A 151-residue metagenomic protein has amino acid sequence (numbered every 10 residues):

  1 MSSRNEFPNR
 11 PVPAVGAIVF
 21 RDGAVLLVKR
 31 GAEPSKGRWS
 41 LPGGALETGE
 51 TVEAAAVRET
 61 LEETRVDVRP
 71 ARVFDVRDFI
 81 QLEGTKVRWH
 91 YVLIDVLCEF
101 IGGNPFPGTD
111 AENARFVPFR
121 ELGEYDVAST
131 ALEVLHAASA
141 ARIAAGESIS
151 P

Functional and structural regions predicted by a protein language model:
S2-V25, L97: Conserved N-terminal beta-strand and adjoining loop/helix that marks the start of the Nudix/MutT-like hydrolase domain
P34-W39: A conserved beta-turn-beta hairpin within the catalytic core of GNAT-like acetyltransferases that forms part
L41-F74, V96: The catalytic Nudix box helix
D78-N104, A138: Active-site-adjacent beta-strand/loop module that shapes the phosphate/pyrophosphate-binding cleft
D95, F106-A138: NUDIX/MutT-family hydrolases
L132-P151: Charged phosphate-binding loop/patch that engages nucleotide di/tri-phosphates or the phosphate backbone of nucleic
